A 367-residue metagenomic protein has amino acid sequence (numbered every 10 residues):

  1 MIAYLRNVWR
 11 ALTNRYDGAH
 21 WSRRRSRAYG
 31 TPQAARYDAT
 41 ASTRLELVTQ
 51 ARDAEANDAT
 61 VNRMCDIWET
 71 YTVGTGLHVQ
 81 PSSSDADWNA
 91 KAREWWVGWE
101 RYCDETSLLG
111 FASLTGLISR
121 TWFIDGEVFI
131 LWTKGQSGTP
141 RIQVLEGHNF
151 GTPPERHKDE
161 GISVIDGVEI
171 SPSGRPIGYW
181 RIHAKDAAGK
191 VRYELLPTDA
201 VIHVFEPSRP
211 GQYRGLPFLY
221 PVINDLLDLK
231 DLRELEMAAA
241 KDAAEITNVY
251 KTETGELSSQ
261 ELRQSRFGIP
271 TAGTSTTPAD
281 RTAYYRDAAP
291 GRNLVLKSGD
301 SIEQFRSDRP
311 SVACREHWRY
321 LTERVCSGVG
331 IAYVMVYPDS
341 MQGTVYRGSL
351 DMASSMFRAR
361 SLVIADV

Functional and structural regions predicted by a protein language model:
M1-P81: N-terminal-proximal low-complexity accessory segments that begin disordered and transition into the first
L5, F129-I130, G174, L229 (+1 more regions): Short low-polarity hydrophobic stretches
L12-R15, A19, D58, Y71 (+10 more regions): Short secondary-structure junctions and interdomain/linker hinges
R44, T49-G76, Q80, S113-W122 (+2 more regions): Short, Φ-rich (hydrophobic/aromatic) sequence segments
A56-G211: Structured, mid-chain assembly/scaffold modules that mediate subunit interfaces within large macromolecular complexes
S119, S307-C314, F357-S361: Alpha-helix N-cap/helix-initiation motif
V204-M352: Extended, charged amphipathic alpha-helical segments
T344-V367: C-terminal structural cap/anchor segments
